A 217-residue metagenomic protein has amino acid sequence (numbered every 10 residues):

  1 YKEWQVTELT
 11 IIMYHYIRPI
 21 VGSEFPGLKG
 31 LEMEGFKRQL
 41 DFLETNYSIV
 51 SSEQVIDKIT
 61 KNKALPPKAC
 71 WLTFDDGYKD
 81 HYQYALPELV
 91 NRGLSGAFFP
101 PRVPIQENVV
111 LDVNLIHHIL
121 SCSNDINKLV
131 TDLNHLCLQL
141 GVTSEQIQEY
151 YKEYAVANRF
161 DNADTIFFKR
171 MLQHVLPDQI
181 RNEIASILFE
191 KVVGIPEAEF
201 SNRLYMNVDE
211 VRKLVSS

Functional and structural regions predicted by a protein language model:
Y1-M13, V21, G27: Membrane-proximal basic amphipathic "stem/tether" segments
K2-W4, V109-S217: Extended, charge-rich helix/loop segments that form flexible, surface "patches" used to engage negatively charged
L9-I11, A69-W71, S95-A97: Structural preference for beta-strand elements that scaffold enzyme active sites
I12, L43, D75, L89 (+3 more regions): Conserved, mostly hydrophobic/aromatic
Y16-P19, V55-D57, G77-K79, V103-Q106 (+1 more regions): Short, solvent-exposed loop/turn segments at secondary-structure junctions
L28-A64, R203-S216: C-terminal domain-boundary segment and adjacent tail
T73, G77-A85: Membrane-embedded segments
Y84-R102: A short alpha/beta connector and helix-capping loop motif
